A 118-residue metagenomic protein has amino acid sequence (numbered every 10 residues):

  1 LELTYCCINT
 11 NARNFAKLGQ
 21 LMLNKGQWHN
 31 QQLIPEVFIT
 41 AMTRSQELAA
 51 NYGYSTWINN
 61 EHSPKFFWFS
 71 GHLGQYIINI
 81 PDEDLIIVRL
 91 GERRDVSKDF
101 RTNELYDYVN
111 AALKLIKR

Functional and structural regions predicted by a protein language model:
E2, N14-K17, R44, A50: Penicillin-recognizing serine hydrolase domain
E2-N9, F69-S70, R94: Solvent-exposed loop and edge beta-strand segments that line ligand/cofactor-binding and catalytic clefts
C6-Q27, Q75, N79-G91: Active-site-proximal alpha-helical segments within enzyme catalytic domains
A16-L23, I39-T43, S55-W57, Y106 (+1 more regions): Non-transmembrane alpha-helical segments in soluble domains of secreted/periplasmic/extracellular proteins
K25, S45, N59, R93 (+1 more regions): Hydrophobic alpha-helical segments
G26-I34: Structural helix-adjacent loops and short alpha-helical linkers that scaffold large soluble proteins
I39-V88: Active-site Gly/Thr loop motif
G71-R118: Structured C-terminal helix/loop/strand segments within mature extracytoplasmic catalytic/sensor domains
